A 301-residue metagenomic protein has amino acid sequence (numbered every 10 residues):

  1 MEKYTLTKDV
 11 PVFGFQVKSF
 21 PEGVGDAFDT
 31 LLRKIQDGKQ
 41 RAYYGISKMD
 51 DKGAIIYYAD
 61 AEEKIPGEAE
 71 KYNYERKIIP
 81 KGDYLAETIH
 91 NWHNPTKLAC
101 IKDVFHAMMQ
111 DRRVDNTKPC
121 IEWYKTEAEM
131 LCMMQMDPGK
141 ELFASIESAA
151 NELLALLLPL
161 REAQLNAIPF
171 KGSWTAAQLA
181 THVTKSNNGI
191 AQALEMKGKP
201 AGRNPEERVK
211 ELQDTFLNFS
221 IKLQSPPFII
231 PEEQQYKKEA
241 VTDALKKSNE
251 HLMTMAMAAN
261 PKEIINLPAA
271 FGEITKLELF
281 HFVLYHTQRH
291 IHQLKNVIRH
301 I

Functional and structural regions predicted by a protein language model:
M1-K140: A solvent-exposed interaction/effector surface
Y4-V17, A149-L165: Short, Lys/Arg-rich amphipathic segments at extreme N-termini
D83-A86, A163-Q164, S225-E233, P268-A270: A short small-residue
A99-P138, E239-I298: A generic hydrophobic-segment detector
G139-E141, G189-A244: Short, helix-capping/interhelical loops that line the mouth of catalytic, cofactor-, or ligand-binding pockets
G139-E162, Q178-Q192, F282-Y285: Alpha-helical bundle segments that constitute or directly flank the non-heme di-iron/ferroxidase center
A167-T215, M257-I301: Short, contiguous alpha-helical
